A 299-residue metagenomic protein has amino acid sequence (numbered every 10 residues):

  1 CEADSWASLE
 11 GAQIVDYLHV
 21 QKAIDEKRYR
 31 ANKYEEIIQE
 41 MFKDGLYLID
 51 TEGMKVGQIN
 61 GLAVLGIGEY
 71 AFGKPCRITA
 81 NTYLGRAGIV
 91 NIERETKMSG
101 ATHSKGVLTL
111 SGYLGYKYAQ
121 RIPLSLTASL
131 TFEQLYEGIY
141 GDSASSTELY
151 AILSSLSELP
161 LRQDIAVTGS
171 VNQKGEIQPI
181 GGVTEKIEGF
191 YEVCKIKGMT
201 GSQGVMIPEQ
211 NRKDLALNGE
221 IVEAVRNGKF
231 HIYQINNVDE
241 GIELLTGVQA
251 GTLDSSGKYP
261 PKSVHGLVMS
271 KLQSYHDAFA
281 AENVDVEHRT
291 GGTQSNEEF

Functional and structural regions predicted by a protein language model:
C1-T51, T252-S255, F279-V286: C-terminal helical "lid" subdomain and adjoining coupling/linker elements of P-loop NTPases
A23, R30-G100, S111: Core mixed alpha/beta domains of very large multi-subunit molecular machines
T82-M98, T102-F299: Peripheral, non-AAA+ core regions of ATP-driven protein-machinery
